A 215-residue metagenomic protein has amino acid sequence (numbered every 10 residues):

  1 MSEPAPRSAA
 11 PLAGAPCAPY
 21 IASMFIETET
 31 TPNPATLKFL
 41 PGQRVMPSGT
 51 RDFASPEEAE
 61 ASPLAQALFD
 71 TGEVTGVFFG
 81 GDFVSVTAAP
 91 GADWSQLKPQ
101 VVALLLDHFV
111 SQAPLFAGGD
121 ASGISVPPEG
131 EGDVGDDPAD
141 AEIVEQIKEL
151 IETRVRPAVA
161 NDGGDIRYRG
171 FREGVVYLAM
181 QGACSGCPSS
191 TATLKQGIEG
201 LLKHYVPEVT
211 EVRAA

Functional and structural regions predicted by a protein language model:
E3, A10-A215: Domain-level signature for proteins that mediate thiol-based redox and metal-cofactor handling
